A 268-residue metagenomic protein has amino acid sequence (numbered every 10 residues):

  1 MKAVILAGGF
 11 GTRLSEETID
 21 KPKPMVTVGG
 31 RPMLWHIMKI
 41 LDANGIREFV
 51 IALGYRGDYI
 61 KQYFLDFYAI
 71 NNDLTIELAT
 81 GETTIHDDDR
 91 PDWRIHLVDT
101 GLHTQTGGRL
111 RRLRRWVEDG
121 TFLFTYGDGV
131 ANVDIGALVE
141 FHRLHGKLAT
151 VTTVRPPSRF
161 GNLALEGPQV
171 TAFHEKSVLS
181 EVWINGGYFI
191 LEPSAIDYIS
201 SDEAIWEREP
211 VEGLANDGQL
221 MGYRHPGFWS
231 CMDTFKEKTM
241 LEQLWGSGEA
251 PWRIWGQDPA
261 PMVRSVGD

Functional and structural regions predicted by a protein language model:
M1-D66, L97: N-terminal glycine-rich phosphate-binding loop and ensuing alpha1 helix
A3-I5, I51, F124, A149-T152 (+1 more regions): Structural beta-sheet core signal
G30-R31, H103-T106, A204: A conditional alpha-helix N-cap/helix-loop micro-motif detector
H36, G108-R112, P210: Well-ordered alpha-helical segments embedded in enzymatic catalytic cores
A43, R115, G213-N216: Solvent-exposed polar/charged
I60-G167: Conserved beta-loop-beta/alpha segment of the NTase-like Rossmann-fold superfamily that binds/positions NTPs
T121-T125, V130-R143, R155-S158, Q169-G267: Catalytic-core segments of class I nucleotidyltransferases/pyrophosphorylases that form NMP-activated intermediates
